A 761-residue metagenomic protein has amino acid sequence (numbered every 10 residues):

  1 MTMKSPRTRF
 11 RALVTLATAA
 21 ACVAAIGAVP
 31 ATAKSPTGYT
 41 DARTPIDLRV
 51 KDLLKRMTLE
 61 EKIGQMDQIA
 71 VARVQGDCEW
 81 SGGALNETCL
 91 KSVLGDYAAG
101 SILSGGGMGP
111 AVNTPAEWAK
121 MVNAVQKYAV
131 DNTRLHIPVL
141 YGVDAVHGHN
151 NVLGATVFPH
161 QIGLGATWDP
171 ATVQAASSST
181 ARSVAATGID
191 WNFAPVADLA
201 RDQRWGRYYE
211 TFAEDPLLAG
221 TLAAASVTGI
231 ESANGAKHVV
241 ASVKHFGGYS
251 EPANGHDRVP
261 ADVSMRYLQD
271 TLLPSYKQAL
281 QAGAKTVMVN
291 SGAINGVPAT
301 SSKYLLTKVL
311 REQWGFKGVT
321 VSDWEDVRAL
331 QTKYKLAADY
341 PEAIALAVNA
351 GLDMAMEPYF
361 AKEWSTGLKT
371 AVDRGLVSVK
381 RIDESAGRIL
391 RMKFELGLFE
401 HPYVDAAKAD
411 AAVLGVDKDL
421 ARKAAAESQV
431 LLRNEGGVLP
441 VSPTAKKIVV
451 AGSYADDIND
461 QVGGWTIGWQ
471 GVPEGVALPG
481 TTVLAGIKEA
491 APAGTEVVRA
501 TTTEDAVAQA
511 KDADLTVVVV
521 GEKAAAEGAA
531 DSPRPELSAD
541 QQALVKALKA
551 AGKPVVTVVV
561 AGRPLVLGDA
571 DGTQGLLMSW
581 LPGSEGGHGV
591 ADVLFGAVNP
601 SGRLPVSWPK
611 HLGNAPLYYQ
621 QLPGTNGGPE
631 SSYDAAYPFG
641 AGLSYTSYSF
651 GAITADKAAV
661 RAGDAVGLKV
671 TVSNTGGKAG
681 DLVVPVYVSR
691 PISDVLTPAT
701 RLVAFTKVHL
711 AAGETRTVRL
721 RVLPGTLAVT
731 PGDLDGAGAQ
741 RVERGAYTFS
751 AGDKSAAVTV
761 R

Functional and structural regions predicted by a protein language model:
T2-F10, V23-A757, R761: Glycoside hydrolase catalytic-domain context in secreted enzymes
T15-A25: Bacterial N-terminal signal peptides
